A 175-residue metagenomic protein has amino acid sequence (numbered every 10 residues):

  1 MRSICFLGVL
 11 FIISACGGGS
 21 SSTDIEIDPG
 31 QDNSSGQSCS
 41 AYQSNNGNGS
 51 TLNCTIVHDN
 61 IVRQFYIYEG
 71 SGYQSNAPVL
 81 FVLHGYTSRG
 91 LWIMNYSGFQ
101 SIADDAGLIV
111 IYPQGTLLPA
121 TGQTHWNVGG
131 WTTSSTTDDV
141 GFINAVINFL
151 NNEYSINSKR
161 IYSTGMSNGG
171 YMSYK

Functional and structural regions predicted by a protein language model:
R2-V9: Sec-dependent signal peptide recognition, specifically the positively charged N-region followed immediately by
C16-V79, S97, D105, R160 (+1 more regions): A domain-start/cap signature at the N-terminus of enzymes
F65, E69, H84-G90, A106 (+2 more regions): Sec/Tat-exported extracytoplasmic proteins
Y73-G122: Short substrate-entry loop that stabilizes the transition state in hydrolases
A77, I93, S97, T133-G141 (+1 more regions): Soluble non-cytosolic domains of exported or imported proteins
Q114-D138: Cap/lid segment of the alpha/beta-hydrolase catalytic domain
T132-S155, K175: Alpha/beta-hydrolase active-site loop
